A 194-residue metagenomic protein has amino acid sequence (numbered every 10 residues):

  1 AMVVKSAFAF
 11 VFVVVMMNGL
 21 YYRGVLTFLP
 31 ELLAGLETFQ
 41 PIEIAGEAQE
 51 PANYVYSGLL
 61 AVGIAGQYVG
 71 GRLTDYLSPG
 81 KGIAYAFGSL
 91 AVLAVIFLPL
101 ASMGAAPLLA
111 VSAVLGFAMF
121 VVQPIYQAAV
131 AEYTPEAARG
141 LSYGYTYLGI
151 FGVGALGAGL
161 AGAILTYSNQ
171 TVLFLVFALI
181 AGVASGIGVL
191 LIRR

Functional and structural regions predicted by a protein language model:
V3-G71: Extracytoplasmic gate region of multi-pass secondary transporters
T27, E31, P124-Y133: Intracellular helix-loop hinge segments at the cytoplasmic ends of transmembrane helices in 12-TM rocker-switch-type
Y56, L60, F87, Y143-F151: Small-residue-rich transmembrane alpha-helices and their cytosolic helix-loop interfaces in multi-pass secondary
G66-S78, L165: Helix-to-loop junctions at the C-terminal end of transmembrane segments in multipass secondary transporters
D75-A129: C-terminal transmembrane helical hairpin of 12-TM major facilitator-type secondary transporters
A131-Q170, F177: A late C-terminal transmembrane helix in Major Facilitator Superfamily
L173-R194: Multi-pass alpha-helical transporter architecture, strongest for 12-TM Major Facilitator/SLC carriers used
